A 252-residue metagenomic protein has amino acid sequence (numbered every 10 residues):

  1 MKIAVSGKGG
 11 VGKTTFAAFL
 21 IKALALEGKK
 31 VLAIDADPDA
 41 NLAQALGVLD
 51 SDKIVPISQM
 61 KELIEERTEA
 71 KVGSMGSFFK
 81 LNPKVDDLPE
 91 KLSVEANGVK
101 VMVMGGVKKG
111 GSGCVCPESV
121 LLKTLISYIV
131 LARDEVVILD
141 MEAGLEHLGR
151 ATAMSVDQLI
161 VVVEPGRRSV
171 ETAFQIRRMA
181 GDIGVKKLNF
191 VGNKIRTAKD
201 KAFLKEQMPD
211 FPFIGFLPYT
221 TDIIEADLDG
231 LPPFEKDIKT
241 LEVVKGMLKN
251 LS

Functional and structural regions predicted by a protein language model:
K2-P38: Walker A/P-loop phosphate-binding motif and the immediately C-terminal alpha-helix
A23-N97: N-terminal phosphate/diphosphate-binding loop that engages ATP/GTP or pyrophosphate donors across diverse enzyme folds
L24, S93-V94, Y128-A132, A153-M154 (+1 more regions): Conserved catalytic network of the ASCE P-loop NTPase/AAA+ motor domain
P38-D39, V107-K109, A143-G144, G166-R168 (+2 more regions): Conserved nucleotide-binding/hydrolysis micro-motifs of P-loop NTPases
M102, V137, M141, V156 (+2 more regions): Glycine-rich phosphate-binding loops of nucleotide-dependent enzymes
V103-G110, C114-V115, I126-L148: Switch II (G3) loop of P-loop NTPases
T124-R133, H147-R167: Inter-motif core of Ras-like GTPase G domains
M179-S252: C-terminal lobe/tail of nucleotide-utilizing enzymes
